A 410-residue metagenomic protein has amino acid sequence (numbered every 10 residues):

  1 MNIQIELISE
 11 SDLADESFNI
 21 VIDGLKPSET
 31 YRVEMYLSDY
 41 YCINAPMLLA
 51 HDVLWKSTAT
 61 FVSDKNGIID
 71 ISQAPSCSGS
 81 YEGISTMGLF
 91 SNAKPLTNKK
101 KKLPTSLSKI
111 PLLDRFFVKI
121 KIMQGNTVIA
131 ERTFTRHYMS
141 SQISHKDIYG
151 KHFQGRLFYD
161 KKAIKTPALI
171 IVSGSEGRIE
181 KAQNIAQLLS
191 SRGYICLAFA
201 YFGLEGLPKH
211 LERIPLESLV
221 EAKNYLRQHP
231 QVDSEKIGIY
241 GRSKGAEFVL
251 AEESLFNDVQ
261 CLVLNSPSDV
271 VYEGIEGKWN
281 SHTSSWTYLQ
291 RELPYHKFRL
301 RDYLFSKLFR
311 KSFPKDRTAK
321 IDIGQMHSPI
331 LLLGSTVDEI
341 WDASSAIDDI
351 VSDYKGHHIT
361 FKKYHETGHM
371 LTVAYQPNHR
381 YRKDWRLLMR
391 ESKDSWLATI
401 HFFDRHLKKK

Functional and structural regions predicted by a protein language model:
I3-L13, F18-V21, K26, W55 (+3 more regions): N-terminal cap/lid segment of alpha/beta-hydrolase-fold proteins
K165-G174: Short beta-strand element of the alpha/beta-hydrolase
K181, K209-P230, A251, L397: Alpha/beta-hydrolase active-site loop
A186-G206: Conserved alpha/beta-hydrolase
Q231-S243: Alpha/beta-hydrolase fold nucleophile elbow
L250-L308: Hydrolase active-site cap/lid region
M326, L332-G334, D338: Short beta-strand/loop motif that positions the catalytic acidic residue of the alpha/beta-hydrolase fold
D348-V351, K355-K410: C-terminal catalytic histidine-bearing segment of alpha/beta-hydrolase fold enzymes
